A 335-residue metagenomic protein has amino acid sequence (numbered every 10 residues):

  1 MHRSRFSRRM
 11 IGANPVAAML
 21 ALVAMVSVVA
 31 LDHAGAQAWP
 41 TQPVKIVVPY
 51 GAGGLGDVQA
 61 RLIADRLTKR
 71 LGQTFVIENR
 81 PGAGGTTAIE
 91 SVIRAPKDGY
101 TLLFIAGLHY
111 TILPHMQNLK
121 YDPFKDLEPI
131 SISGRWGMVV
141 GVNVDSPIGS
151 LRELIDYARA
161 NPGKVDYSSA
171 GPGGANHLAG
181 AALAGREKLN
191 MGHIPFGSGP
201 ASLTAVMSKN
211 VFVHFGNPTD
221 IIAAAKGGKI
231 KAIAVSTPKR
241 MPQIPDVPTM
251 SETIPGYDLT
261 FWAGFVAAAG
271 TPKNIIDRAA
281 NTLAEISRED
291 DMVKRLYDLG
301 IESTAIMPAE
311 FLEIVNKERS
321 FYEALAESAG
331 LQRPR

Functional and structural regions predicted by a protein language model:
M1-G12: N-terminal secretory signal peptides that target proteins for export/translocation
A17-A30: Bacterial N-terminal signal peptides
V29-Q37: Signal peptide processing junction and immediate N-terminal pro/mature segment of secreted/exported proteins
A36-D126, G163-K164, P172, K188-V213 (+3 more regions): N-terminal (or domain-start) structured segment
T41-P43, G185-L189, K226, K273-R335: An extracytoplasmic/periplasmic, membrane-proximal ligand-sensing/linker region
R94-Y100, H115-A201, M250, P255 (+1 more regions): Hinge/capping helix and adjacent helix->loop/strand transition within the periplasmic-binding protein
L108-N118, A182-R186, V213-D246: A ligand-binding cleft/hinge motif common to bilobed small-molecule-binding domains
